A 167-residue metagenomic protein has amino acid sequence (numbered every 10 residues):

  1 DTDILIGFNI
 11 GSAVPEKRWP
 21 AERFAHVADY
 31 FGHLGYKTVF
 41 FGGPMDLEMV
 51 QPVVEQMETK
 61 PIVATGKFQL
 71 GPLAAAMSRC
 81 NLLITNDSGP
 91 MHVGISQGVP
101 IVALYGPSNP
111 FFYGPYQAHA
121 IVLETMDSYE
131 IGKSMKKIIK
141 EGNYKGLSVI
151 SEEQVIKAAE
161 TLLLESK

Functional and structural regions predicted by a protein language model:
D1-I6: Nucleotide-sugar donor-binding and catalytic loop/hinge architecture of NDP-sugar-dependent glycosyltransferases
G7-S12: Short beta-strands and strand-loop turn motifs
A13-E16, S128-E130: Short, acidic Gly/Pro/Ser/Thr-rich loop/turn segments
E16, T65, Y144-L147: Pocket-edge positions in alpha/beta enzyme catalytic cores
R18-P107: Donor-binding and catalytic core of enzymes assembling or modifying cell-surface/extracellular glycoconjugates
P72-A74, F112-Y113, I131-M135: Short, charged, surface-exposed secondary-structure boundary motifs
Q97-T125: Gly/Pro- and small hydrophobic-enriched strand-loop and loop-to-helix capping segments that sit at the rims
A118-K167: Leloir-type glycosyltransferase catalytic cores
